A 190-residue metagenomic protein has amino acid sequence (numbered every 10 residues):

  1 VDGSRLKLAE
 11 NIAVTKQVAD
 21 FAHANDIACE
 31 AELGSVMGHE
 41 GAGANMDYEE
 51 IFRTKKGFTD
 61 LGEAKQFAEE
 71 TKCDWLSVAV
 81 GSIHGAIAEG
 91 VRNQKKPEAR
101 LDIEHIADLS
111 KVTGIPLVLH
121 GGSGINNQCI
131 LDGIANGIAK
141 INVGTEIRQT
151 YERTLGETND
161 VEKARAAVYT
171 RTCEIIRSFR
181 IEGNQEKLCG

Functional and structural regions predicted by a protein language model:
V1-T113, N127-T150, E182: Alpha/beta enzyme core
P116: Active-site-adjacent substrate-binding region of metalloamidase/peptidase-like peptide-processing proteins
L119-G121: Thr-Gly-centered strand-to-loop micro-motif
I125-G190: C-terminal alpha-helical cap/extension of soluble enzyme domains
